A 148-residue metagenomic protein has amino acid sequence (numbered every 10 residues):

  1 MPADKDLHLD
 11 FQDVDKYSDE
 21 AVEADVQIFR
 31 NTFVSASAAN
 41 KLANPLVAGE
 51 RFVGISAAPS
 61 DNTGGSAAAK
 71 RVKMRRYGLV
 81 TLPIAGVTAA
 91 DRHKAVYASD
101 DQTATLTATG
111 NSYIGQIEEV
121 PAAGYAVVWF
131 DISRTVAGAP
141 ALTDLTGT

Functional and structural regions predicted by a protein language model:
M1-T143: Surface-exposed, low-hydrophobicity beta-strand/loop segments enriched in small/polar/acidic residues
D144-T148: Short, solvent-exposed loop/edge segments of extracellular or virion-exposed proteins
